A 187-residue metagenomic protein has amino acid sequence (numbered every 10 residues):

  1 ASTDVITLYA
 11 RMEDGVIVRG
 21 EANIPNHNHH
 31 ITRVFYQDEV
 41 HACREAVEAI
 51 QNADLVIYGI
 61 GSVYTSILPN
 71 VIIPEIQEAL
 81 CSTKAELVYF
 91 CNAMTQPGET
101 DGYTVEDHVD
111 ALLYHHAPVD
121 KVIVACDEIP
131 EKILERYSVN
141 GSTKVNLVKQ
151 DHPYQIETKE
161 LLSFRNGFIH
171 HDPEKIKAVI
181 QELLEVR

Functional and structural regions predicted by a protein language model:
A1-I57, S62-Q150, Q155-R187: Conserved catalytic alpha/beta core of Sir2/sirtuin-type deacylases, generalized to analogous enzyme cores that bind
